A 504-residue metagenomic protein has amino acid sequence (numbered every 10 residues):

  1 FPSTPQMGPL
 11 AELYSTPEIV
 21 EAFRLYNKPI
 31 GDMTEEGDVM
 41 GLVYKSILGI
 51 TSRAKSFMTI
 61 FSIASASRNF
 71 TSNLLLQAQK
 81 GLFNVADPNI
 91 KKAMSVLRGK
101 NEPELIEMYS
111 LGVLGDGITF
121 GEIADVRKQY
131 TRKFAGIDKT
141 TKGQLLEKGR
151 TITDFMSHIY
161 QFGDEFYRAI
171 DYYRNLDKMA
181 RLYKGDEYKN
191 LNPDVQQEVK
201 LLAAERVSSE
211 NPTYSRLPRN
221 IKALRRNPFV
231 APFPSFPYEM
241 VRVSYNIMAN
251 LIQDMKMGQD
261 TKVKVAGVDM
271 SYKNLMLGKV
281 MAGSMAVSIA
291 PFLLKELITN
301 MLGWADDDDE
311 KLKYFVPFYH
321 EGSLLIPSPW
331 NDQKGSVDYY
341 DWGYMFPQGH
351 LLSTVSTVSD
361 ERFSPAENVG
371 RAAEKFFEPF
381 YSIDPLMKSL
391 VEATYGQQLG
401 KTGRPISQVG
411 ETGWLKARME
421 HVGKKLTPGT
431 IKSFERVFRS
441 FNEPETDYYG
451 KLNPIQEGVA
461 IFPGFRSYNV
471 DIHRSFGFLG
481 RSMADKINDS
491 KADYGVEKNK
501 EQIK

Functional and structural regions predicted by a protein language model:
F1-M7: Collagen triple-helix signature
G8, L13-R481, D485-K486: Amphipathic interfacial helices
I487-K504: Long cytosolic C-terminal regulatory regions of eukaryotic multi-pass membrane proteins
